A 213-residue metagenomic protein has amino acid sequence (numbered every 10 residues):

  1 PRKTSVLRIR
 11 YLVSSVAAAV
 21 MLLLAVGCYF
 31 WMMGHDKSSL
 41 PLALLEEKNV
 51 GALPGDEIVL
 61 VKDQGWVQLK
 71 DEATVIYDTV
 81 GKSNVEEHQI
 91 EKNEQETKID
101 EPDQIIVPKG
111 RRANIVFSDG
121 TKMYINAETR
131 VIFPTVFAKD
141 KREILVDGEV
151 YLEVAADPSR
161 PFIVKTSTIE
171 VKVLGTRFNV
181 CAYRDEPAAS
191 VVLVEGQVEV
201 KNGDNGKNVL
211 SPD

Functional and structural regions predicted by a protein language model:
P1-V6: Disordered, charged N-terminal biogenesis/targeting segments of membrane/secreted proteins
I9-V16, V20-P187, E199-D213: Short acidic/polar, Gly/Pro-enriched loop/turn segments located at secondary-structure boundaries
